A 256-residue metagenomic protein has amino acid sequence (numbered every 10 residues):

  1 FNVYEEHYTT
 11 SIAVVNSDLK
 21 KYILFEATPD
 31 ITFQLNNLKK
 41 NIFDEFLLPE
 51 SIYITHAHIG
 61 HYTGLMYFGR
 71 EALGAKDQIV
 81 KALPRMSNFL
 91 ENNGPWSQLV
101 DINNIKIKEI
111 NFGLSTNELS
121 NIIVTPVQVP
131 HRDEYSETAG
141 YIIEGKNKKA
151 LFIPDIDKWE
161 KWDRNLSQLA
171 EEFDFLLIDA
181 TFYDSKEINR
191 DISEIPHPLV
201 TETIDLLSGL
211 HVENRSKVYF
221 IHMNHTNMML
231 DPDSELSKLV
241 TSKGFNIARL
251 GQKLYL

Functional and structural regions predicted by a protein language model:
F1-K40, D44, K108-Q168, K253-L256: Core dinuclear metal-dependent hydrolase active-site scaffold
K20-L24, T28-K81, D174: Active-site metal-binding motif and surrounding structural segment of the metallo-beta-lactamase
Q34-N36, T63-L65, E91-N92, S136 (+3 more regions): Short glycine-/acidic-enriched loop or helix-start segments at secondary-structure transitions that form or flank
L35, H56, V80, V124 (+5 more regions): Divalent metal-coordination and catalytic microenvironments
P49, D77, I102-N104, E172-F173 (+2 more regions): Short, well-ordered alpha-helix to beta-strand connector turns
I52, V80-A82, L151-F152, F220: Structural beta-sheet core signal
R85-P95: A short, active-site helix/loop in glycosyltransferases that binds the activated sugar's phosphate group
N147-K149, D157-Q252: Cap/insert and terminal regions of metallo-dependent hydrolase folds
